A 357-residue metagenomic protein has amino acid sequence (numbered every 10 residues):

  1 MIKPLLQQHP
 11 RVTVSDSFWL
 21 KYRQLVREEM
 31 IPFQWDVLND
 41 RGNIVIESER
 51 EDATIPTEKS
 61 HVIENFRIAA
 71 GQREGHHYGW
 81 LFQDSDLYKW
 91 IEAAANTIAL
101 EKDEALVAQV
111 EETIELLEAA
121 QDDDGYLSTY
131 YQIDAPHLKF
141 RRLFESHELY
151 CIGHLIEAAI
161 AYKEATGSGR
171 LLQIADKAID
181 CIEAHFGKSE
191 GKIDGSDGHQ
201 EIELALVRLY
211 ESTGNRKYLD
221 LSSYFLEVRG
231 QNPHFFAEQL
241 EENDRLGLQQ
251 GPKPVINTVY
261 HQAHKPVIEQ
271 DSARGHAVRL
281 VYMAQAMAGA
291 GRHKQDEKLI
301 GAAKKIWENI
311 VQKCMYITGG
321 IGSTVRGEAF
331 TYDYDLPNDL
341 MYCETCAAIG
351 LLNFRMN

Functional and structural regions predicted by a protein language model:
M1-N357: Glycan-recognition and catalytic cores of secretory/periplasmic carbohydrate-active enzymes
